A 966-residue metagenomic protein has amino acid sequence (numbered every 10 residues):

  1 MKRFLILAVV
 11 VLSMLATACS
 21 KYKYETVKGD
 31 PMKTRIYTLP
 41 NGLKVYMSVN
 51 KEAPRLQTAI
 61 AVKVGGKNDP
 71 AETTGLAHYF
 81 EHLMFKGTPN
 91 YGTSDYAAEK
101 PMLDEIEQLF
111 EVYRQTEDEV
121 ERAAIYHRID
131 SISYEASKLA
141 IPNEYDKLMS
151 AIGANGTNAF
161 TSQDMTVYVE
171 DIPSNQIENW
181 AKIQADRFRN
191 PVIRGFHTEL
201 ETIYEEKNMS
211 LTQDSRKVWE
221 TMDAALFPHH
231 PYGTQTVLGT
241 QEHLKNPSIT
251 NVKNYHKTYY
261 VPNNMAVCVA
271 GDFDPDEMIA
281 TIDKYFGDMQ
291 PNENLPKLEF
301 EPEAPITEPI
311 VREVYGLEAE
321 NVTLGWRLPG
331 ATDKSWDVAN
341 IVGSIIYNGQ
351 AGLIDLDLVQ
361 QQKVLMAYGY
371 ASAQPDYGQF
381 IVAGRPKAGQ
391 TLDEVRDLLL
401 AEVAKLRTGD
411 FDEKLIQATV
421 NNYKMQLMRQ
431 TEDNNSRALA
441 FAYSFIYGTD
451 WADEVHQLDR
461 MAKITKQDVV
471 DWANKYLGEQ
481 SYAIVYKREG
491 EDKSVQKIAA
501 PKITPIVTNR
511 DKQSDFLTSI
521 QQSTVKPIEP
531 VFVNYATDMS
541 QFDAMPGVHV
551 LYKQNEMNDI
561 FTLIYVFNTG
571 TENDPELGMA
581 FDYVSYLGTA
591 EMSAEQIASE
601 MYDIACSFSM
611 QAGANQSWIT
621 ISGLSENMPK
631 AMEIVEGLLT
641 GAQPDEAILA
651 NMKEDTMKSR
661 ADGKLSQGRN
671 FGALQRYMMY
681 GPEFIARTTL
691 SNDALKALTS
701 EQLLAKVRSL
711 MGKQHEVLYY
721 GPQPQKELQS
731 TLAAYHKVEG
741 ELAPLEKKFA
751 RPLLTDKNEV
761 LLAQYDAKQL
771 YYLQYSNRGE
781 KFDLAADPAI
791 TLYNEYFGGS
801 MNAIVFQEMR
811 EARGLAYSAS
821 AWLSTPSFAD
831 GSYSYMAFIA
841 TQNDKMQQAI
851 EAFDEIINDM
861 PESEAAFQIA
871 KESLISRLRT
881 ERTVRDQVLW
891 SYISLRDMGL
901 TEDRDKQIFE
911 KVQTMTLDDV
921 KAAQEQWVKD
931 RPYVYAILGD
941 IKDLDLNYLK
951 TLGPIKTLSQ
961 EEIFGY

Functional and structural regions predicted by a protein language model:
M1-F4: Positively charged n-region of N-terminal signal peptides that target proteins for export
L7-M14: Bacterial N-terminal signal peptides
A18-M47, D274-Y315, E320-N321, G325 (+8 more regions): Proteolytic maturation boundary segments
S48, A53-G66, G75-L76, T93-D186 (+16 more regions): M16 family metallopeptidases and their MPP-like homologs
L76-M84, A580, Y793: Active-site His/Glu-centered metal-binding helix of metallohydrolases
D186-I193, Y285-E293, L400-D410, G637-E646 (+3 more regions): A common structural junction motif
G195-L200, R216-K217, T221-D223, T234-Q235 (+3 more regions): Hydrophobic, small-residue-rich alpha-helical packing segments that form membrane-like cores
